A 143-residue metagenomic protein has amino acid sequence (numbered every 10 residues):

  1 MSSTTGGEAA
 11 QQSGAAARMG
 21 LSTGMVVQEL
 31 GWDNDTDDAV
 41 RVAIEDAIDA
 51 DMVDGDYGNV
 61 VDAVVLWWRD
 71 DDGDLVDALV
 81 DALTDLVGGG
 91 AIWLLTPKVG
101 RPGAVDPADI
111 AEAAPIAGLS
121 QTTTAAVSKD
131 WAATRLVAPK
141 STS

Functional and structural regions predicted by a protein language model:
S2-S143: S-adenosyl-L-methionine-dependent methyltransferase catalytic core, i.e., the SAM/SAH-binding region
